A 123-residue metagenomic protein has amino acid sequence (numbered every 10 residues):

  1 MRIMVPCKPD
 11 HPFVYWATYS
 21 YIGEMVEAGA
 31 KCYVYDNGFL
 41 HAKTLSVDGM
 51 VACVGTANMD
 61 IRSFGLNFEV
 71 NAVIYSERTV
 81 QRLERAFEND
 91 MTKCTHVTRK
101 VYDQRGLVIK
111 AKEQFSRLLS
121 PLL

Functional and structural regions predicted by a protein language model:
M1-L123: PLD/PLD-like phosphodiesterase catalytic module centered on the HKD motif
